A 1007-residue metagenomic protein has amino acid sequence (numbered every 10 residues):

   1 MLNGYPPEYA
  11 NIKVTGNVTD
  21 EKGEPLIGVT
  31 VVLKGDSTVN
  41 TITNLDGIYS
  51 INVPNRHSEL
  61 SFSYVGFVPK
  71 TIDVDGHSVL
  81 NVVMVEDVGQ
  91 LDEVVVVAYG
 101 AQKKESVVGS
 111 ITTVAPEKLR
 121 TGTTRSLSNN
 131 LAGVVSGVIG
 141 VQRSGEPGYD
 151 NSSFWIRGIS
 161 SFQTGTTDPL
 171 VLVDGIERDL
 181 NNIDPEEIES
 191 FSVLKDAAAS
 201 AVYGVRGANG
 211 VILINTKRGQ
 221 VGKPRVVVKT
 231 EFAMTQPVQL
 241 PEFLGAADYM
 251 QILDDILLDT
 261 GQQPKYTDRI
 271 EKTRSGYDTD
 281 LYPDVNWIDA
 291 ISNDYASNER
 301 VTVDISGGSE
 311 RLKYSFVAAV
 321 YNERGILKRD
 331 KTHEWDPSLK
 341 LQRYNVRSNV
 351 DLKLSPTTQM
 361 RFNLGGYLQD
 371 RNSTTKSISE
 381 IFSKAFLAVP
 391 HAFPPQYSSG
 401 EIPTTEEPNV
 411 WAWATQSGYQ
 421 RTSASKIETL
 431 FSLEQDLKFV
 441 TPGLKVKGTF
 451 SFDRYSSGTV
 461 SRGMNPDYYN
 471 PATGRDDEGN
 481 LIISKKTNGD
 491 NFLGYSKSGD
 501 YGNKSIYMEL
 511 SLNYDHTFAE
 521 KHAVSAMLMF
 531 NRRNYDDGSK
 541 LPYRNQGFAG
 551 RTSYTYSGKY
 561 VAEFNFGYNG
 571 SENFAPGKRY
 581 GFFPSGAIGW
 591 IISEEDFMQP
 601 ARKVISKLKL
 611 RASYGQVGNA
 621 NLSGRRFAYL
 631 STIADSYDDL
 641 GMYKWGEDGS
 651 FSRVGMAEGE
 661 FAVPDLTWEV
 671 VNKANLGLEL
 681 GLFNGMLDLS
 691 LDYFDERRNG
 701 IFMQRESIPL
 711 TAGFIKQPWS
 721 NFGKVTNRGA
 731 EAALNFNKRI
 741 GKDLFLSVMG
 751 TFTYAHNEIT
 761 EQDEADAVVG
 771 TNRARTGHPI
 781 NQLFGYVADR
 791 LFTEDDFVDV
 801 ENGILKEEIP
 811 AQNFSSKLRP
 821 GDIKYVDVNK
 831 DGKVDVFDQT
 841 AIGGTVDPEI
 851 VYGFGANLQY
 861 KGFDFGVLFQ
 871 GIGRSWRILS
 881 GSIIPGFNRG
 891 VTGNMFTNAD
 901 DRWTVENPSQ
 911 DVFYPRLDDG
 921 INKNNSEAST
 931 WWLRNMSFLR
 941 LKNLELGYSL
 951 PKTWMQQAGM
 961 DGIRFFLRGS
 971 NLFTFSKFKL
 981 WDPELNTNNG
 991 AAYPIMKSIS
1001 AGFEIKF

Functional and structural regions predicted by a protein language model:
M1-V346, M360: Short, small/polar-rich motifs associated with maturation and membrane association, primarily at protein termini
F62, V171, D799, V828 (+1 more regions): Short aromatic-centered micro-motifs
L119, T167-D168, Y295, N349-L368 (+7 more regions): Extracellular/periplasmic, surface-exposed regions of secreted and cell-surface proteins
S128-V134, Q717-T726, A767-L783, I842-N857 (+2 more regions): C-terminal extracellular loops and terminal segments of Gram-negative outer membrane beta-barrel proteins
I176-K223, Q239-F243, Y282-T302, Y321-R361 (+13 more regions): Outer-membrane beta-barrel proteins
V227-Y277, K376-S377, R626-S631, D635-D638 (+1 more regions): Conserved small-residue
V389, F393-Y397, E406, A412 (+2 more regions): Extracytoplasmic gating/loop element in the C-terminal half of outer-membrane beta-barrel translocons and assembly
T845-I878: Glycine-rich, aromatic-lined ligand/substrate-binding cores of catalytic and carbohydrate-binding domains
